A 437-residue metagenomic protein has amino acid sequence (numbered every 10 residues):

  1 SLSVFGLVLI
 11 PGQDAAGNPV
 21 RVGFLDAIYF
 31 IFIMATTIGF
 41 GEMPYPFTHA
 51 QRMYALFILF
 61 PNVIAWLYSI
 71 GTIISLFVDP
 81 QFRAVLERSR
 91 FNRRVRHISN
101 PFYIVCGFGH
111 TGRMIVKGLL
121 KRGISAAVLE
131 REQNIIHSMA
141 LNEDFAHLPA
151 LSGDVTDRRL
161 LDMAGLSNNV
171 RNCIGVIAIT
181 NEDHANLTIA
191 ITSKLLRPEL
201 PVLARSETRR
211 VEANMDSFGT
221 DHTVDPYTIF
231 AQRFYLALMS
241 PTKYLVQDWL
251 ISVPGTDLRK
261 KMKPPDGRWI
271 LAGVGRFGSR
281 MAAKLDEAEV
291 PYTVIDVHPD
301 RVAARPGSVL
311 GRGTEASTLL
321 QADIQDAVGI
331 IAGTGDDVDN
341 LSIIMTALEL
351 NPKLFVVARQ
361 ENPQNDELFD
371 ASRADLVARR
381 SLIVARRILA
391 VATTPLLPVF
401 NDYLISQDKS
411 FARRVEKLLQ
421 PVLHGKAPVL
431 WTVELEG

Functional and structural regions predicted by a protein language model:
S1-Y29: Outer-pore turret/helix-boundary of cation channels
P11-A15, A84-I104, H110-G123, A127 (+7 more regions): Cytosolic regulatory domains of K+ homeostasis systems
N18-V85: Pore domain of cation channels
L59-S69, S75, D144-L238, L310 (+1 more regions): Phosphate-bearing ligand-interacting subdomains that bind or position ATP/ADP/UDP/GDP/NAD(P) or nucleotide-linked
R122-N142: Hydrophobic alpha-helical transmembrane segments and immediately flanking/interface helices in integral membrane
A127-R131, A204-R205, T293-D296, A358-R359: Short internal beta-strands
E132-I135, R209, V297-R301, D337 (+1 more regions): Helix N-cap at the beta1-alpha1 junction of Rossmann-like dinucleotide-binding domains, i.e., the first residues
